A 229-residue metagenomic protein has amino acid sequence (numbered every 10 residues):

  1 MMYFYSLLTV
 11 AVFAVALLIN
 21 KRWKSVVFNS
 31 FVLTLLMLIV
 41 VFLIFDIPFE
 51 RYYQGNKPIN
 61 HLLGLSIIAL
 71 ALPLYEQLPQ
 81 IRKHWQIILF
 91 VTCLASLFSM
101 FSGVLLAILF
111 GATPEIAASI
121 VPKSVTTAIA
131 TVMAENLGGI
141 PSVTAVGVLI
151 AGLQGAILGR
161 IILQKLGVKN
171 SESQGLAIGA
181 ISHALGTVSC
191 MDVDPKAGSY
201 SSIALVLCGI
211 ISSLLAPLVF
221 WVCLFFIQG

Functional and structural regions predicted by a protein language model:
M1-T9, F13-Y75, Q80-V91, A95: Helical membrane-embedded segments and adjacent short helical loop/helix-boundary regions of multi-pass membrane
Y5-L8, L78-G103, A145-Q154, A204-I211: Entry/N-cap segments of selected transmembrane alpha helices and their immediately preceding amphipathic helices
A14, L18, I39-V40, F101-L109 (+4 more regions): Alpha-helical transmembrane segments of multipass membrane proteins
K21, L43, I108, E135-N136 (+4 more regions): Transmembrane helix-loop junction
P73-W85, I108-L109, V132-I150, V222 (+1 more regions): Helix-loop-helix hairpins and the membrane-proximal interhelical loops of multi-pass alpha-helical transport proteins
K83-A134: Hydrophobic, well-structured mid-protein blocks that either form specific transmembrane helices
P114-V143, G147-Q154, K165-L207: Alpha-helical membrane segments and immediately flanking helix-loop junctions that form or couple to the substrate/ion
L215-G229: Juxtamembrane boundary at the C-terminal end of a transmembrane helix
